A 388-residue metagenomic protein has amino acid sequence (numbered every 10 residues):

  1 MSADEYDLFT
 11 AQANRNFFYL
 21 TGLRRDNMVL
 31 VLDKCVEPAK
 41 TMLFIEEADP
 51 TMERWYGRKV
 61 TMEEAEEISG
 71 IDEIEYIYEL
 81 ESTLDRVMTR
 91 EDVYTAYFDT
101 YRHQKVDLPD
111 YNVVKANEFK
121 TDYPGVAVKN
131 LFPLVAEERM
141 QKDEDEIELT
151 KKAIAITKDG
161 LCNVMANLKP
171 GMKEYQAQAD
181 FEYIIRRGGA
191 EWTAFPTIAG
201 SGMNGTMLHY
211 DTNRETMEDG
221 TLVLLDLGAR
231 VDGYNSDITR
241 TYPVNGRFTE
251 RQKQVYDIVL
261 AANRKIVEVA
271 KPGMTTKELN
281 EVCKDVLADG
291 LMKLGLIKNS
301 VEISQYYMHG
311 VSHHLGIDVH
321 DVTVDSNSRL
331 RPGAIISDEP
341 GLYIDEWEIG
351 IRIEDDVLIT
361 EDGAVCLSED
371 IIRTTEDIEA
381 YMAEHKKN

Functional and structural regions predicted by a protein language model:
M1-N388: Active-site neighborhoods and metal-handling regions in enzymes and metal-associated proteins
